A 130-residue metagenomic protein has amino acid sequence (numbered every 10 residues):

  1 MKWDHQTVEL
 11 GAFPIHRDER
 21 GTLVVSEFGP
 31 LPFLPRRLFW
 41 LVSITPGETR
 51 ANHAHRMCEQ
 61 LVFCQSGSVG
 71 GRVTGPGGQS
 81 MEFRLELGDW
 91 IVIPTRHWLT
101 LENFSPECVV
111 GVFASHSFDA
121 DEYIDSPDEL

Functional and structural regions predicted by a protein language model:
M1-I91, P106-E107, V112-L130: Non-catalytic, conserved peripheral segments adjacent to functional cores
